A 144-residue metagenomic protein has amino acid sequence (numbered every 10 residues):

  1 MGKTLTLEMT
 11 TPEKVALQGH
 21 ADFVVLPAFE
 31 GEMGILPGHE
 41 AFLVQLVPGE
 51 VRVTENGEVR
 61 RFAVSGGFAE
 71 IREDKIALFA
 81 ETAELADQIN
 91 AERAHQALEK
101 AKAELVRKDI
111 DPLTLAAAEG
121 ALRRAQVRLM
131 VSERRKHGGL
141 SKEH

Functional and structural regions predicted by a protein language model:
M1, E143-H144: Short, low-complexity, intrinsically disordered N-terminal peptides in bacterial proteins
M1-R61: A positional/architectural concept
E8, E13, E30-E32, E70 (+2 more regions): Acidic-residue sensor for enzyme active/binding pockets
V47, S65, R72: A cytosolic small-molecule/anion-sensing beta-strand core signal
F68-Q96: Short, exposed interaction patches on small structured surface elements
L85-E143: Acidic/glycine-rich phosphate/pyrophosphate-binding loops and surrounding catalytic core that coordinate Mg2+
